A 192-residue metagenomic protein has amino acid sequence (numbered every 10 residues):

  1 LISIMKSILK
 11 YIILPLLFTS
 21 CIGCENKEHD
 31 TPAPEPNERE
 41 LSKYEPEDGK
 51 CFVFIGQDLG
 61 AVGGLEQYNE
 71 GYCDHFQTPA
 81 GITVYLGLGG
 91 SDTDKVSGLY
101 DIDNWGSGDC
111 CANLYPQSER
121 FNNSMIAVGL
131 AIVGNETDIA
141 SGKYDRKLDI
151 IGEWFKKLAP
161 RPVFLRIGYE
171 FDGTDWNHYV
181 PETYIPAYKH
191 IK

Functional and structural regions predicted by a protein language model:
L1-I4: Short, Lys/Arg-enriched N-terminal segments with co-localized hydrophobic residues within the first ~10-30 amino acids
K6-L14: Sec-dependent signal peptide recognition, specifically the positively charged N-region followed immediately by
L16, L86, Y169: Residues that line or immediately flank small-molecule/substrate-binding pockets and catalytic motifs
S20-S42: Bacterial Sec-dependent N-terminal signal peptides
P36, G64-Q67, A187: Conserved alpha-helical elements of sugar-nucleotide-dependent glycosyltransferases
P36-G56: Short, extreme N-terminal leader segments that mark the start of a protein/domain
C51-L158: N-terminal carbohydrate-binding/catalytic regions of secreted carbohydrate-active enzymes
D138-K192: Active-site cleft segment of glycoside hydrolase catalytic domains centered on the general acid/base Glu
